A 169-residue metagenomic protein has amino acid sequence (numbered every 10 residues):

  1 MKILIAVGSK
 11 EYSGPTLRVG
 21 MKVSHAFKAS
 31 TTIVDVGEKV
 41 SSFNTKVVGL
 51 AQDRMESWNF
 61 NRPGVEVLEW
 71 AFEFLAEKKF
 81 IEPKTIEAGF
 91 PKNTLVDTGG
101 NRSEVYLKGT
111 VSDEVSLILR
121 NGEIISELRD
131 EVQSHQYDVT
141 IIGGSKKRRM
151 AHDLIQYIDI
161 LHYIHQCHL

Functional and structural regions predicted by a protein language model:
M1-N61, A76: Small/aliphatic-rich secondary-structure junction motif
Y12, V67, I124: Short phosphate-engaging motifs
S13, G64, L154-I155: Short, conserved glycine- and acidic-residue-centered signature motifs in active-site or ligand-binding loops
L17, L117-L169: Gly/Ser-rich helix-loop-strand patches that form or flank binding pockets for ribonucleotide-derived cofactors
A26, S112, I164-Q166: Short, well-ordered coil/turn elements that cap or connect secondary structure elements
G37-R102: Acidic, proline/glycine-rich short linear motifs
E73-T140: Structural beta-alpha unit
